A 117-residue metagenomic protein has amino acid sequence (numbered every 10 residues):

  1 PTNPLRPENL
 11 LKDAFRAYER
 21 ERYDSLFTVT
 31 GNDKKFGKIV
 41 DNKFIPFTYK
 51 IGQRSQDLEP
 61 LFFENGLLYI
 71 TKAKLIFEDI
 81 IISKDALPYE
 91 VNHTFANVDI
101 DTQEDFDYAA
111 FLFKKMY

Functional and structural regions predicted by a protein language model:
N3-N92: Conserved core of the sugar-phosphate nucleotidyltransferase
E90, F95-Y117: Hydrophobic helical membrane-anchoring modules
